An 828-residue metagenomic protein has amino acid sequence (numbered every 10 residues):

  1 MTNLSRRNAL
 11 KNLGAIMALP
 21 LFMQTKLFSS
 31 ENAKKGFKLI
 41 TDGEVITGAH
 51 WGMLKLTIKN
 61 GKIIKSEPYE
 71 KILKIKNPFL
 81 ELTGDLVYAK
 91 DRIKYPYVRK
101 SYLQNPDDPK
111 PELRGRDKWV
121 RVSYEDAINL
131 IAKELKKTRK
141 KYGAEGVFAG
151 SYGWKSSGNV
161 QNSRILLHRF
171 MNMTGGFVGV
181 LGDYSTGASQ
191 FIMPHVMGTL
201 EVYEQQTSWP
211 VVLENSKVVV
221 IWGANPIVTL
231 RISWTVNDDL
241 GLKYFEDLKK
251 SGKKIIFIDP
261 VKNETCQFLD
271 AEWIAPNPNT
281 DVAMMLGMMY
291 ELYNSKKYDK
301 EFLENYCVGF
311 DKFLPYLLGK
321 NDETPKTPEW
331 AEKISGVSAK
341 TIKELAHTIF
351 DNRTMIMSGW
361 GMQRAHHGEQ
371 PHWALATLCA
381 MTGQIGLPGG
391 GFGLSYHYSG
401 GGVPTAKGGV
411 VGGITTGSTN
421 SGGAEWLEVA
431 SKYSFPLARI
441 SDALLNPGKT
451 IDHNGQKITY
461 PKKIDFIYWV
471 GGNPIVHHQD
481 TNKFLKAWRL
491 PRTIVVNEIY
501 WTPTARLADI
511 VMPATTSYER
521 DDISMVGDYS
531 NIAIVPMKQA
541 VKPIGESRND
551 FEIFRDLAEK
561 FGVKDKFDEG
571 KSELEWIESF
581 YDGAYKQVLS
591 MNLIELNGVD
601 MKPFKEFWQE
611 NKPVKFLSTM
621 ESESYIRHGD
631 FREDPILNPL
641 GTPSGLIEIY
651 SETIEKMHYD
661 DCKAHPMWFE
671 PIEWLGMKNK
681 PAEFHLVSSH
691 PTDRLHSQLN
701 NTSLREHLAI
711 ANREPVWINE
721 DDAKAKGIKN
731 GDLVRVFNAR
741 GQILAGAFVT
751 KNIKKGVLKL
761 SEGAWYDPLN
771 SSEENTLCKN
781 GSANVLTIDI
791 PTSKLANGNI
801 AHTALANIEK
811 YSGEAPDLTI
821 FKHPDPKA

Functional and structural regions predicted by a protein language model:
T2-K297, S338, P768-A828: N-terminal export/assembly segments and adjacent metallocofactor-ligating motifs of anaerobic energy-metabolism
L103-D126, K297-V337, A540-I636, G641 (+1 more regions): N-terminal leader/propeptide and maturation segments of large enzyme subunits in energy/redox metabolism and hydrolases
N162-D247, S251-K253, F257-I258, V282-L286 (+3 more regions): Extended redox/cofactor-interaction regions of prokaryotic respiratory oxidoreductases
G179-V180, Y298-E301, I342-K343, M355-I356 (+7 more regions): Acidic/polar loop patches that form or flank catalytic/metal-binding clefts of enzymes that bind anionic ligands
E264, P503-P536: Flexible glycine/proline-rich, aromatic-decorated loop/lid segments
D270-A275, I532-P543: Short beta-alpha connecting loops at secondary-structure transitions that line or flank enzyme active sites
M288, G309, F313-R439: Active-site phosphate/pyrophosphate-binding segments
I544, N549-K602, S697, T702-W717 (+1 more regions): Long, contiguous, secondary-structure-rich segments that constitute the structural scaffold of globular domains
